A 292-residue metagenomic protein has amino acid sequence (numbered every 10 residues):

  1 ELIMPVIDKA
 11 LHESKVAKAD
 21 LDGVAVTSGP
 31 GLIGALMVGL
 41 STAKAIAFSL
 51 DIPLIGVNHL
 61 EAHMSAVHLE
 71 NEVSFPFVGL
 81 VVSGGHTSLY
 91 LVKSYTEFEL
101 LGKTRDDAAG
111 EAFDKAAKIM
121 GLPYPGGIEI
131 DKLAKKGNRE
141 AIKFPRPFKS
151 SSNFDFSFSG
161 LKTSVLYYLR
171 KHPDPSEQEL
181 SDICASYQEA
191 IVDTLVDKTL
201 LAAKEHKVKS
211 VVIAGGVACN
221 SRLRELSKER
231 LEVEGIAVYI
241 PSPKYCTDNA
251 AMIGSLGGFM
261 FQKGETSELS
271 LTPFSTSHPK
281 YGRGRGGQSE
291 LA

Functional and structural regions predicted by a protein language model:
E1-D20, V26-P30, H59, H63: N-terminal beta-alpha supersecondary unit
A17-S28, H206-V217, Y239-P241: Short glycine-rich phosphate-binding loop at a beta-alpha junction
V26-D51, S221-R230: Short Gly/Thr/Asp-enriched flexible loops that form oxyanion-binding sites at enzyme active sites
G56-V57, V211, S227-I253: Conserved phosphate-binding/catalytic loops in two-lobed NTP-binding clefts
G56-V78: Conserved phosphate-binding catalytic cores of ATP/NTP-utilizing and phosphoryl-transfer enzymes
S94-N138, K162-T163, Y167-H172: Glycine-rich phosphate-binding loop plus the immediately following alpha-helix
K132-V211, N220-I236, F261-G264, G284-R285 (+1 more regions): A contiguous, well-structured pocket-lining segment that forms one wall/lid of small-molecule binding clefts in soluble
P241-P279: Glycine-rich phosphate-binding/hydrolytic loop that grips phosphoryl groups
